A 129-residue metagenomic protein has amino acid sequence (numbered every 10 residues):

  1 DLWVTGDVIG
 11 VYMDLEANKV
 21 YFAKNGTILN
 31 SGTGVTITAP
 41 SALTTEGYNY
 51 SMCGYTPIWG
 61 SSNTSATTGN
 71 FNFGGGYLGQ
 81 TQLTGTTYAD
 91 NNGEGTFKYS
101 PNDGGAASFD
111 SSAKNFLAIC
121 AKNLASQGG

Functional and structural regions predicted by a protein language model:
D1-G129: PRY/SPRY (B30.2) beta-sandwich protein-interaction domains and their adjacent Ser/Pro/Gly-rich low-complexity linkers
